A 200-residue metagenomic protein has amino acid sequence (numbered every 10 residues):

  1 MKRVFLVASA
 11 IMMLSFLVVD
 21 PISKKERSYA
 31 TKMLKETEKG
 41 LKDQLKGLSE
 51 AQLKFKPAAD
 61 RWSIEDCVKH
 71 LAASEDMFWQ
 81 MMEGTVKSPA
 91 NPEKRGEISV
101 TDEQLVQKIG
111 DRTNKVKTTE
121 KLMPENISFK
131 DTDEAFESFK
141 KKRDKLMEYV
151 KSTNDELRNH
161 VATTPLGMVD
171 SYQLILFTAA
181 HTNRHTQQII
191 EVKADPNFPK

Functional and structural regions predicted by a protein language model:
M1-V4: Positively charged n-region of N-terminal signal peptides that target proteins for export
V7, M13-Y29, Q80-E137, V169 (+1 more regions): Short, helix-capping/interhelical loops that line the mouth of catalytic, cofactor-, or ligand-binding pockets
L17, D43-A51, T113-K121, D155-H160: Short alpha-helical hairpin
D20-R61, E65: Start-of-domain marker
L34, A135-F139, I175-T178: Hydrophobic packing residues in well-ordered alpha-helices of helical domains and bundles
F55-L105, E148, S152-K200: Short, contiguous alpha-helical
S138-L146: Mature, soluble, non-transmembrane domains
